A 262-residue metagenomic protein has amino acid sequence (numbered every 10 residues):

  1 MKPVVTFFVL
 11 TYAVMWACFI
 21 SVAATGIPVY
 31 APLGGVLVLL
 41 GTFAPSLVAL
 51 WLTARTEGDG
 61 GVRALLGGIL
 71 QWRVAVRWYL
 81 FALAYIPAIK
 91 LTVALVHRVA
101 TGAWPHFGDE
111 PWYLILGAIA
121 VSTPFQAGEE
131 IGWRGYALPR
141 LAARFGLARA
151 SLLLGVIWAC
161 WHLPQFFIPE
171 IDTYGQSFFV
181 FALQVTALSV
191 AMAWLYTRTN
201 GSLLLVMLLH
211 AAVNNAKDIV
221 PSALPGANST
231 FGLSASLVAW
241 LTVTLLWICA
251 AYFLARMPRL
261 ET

Functional and structural regions predicted by a protein language model:
V4-W16, T42-S46, W78-K90, G155-I157 (+1 more regions): Alpha-helical transmembrane segments
V9-A13, F43, L83-A84, I119-T123 (+5 more regions): Residue-level signature of the transmembrane alpha-helical core of multi-pass small-molecule transporters
Y12-I20, I86-T92, S122-T123, V156-Q165 (+1 more regions): Aromatic-anchored segments of alpha-helical transmembrane domains
W16-V38, A94-H106, I168-Q176, N215-A235: Juxtamembrane/transmembrane-helix boundary motifs at the membrane-water interface
V22-L83, L95-E110, L195-G201, A251-T262: Membrane-helix interface linkers and caps
W104-I119, E170-L183: Juxtamembrane helix-entry segments on the extracytoplasmic side of multipass membrane proteins
G128-G155, P169, T197-S202: Membrane-interface helix/loop boundary segments of multi-pass membrane proteins
G201-L204, L208-T262: C-terminal membrane module of polytopic membrane proteins
